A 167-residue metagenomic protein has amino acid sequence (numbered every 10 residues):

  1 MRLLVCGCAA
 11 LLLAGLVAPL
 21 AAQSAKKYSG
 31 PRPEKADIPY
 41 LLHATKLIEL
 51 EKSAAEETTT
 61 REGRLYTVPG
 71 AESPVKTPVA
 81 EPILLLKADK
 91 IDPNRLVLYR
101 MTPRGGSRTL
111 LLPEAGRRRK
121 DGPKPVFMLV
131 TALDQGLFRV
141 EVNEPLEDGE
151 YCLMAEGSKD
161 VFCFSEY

Functional and structural regions predicted by a protein language model:
M1-C8: Bacterial N-terminal signal peptides that target proteins for export
V17-A22: Sec/Tat signal peptide C-region and signal peptidase I cleavage site
Q23-L112, G116, E156-Y167: Primarily secretory-pathway and cell-envelope proteins
A71-E72, F127, V140: Short, solvent-exposed loop/turn positions at domain surfaces that link secondary-structure elements or cap domain
P113-Q135: Extended, solvent-exposed segments with strong compositional bias
G136, V142-E150: A glycine-anchored, Pro-Gly-centered beta-turn/N-cap motif
